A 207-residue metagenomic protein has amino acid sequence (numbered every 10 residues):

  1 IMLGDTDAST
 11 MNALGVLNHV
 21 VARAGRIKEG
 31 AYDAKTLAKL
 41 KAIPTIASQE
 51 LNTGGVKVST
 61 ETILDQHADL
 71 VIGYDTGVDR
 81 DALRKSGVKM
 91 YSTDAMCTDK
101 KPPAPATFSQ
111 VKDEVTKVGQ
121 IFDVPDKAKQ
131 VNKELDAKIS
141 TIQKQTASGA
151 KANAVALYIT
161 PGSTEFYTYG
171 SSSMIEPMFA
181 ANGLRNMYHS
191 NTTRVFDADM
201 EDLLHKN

Functional and structural regions predicted by a protein language model:
I1-L3, V21-A24, L70-Y74, M90-T93 (+3 more regions): Structural recognition of the beta-strand scaffold that forms the well-ordered cores of secreted hydrolase catalytic
L3-G4, V56-K57, T76, A104-V111 (+4 more regions): Solvent-exposed, acidic/flexible segments
G4, A8-Q66: A short, structured surface patch at a secondary-structure boundary
D5-S9, T60, L64, T76 (+7 more regions): Extracytoplasmic/secreted envelope proteins and their assembly/folding machinery, especially bacterial periplasmic
T6-S9, R26-E29, L70-V71, G77-R80 (+3 more regions): Solvent-exposed loop/turn segments at secondary-structure junctions within structured extracellular/periplasmic domains
K28, Q49, Y167-F196: Alpha-helical, coiled-coil/dimerization segments enriched in small aliphatic residues
N52, S59-G73, M200-N207: Proline-aspartate-enriched helix->loop->beta-strand connector
R84-S163, R185-H189: Extracytoplasmic substrate-binding proteins
